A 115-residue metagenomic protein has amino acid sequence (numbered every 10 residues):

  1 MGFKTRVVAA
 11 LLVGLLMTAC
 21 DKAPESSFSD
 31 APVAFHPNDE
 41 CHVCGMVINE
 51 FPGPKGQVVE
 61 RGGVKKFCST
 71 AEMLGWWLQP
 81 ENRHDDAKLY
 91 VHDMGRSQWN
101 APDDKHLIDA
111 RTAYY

Functional and structural regions predicted by a protein language model:
M1, Q79-P80, P102: Enriched - but not universal
M1-V8: Bacterial N-terminal signal peptides that target proteins for export
L16-A19: C-terminal motif of bacterial Sec signal peptides marking the signal peptidase cleavage site
P24-D85: N-terminal secretory signal peptides
A87-Y115: Thiol/selenol-based redox catalytic cores and closely related redox-interacting motifs
